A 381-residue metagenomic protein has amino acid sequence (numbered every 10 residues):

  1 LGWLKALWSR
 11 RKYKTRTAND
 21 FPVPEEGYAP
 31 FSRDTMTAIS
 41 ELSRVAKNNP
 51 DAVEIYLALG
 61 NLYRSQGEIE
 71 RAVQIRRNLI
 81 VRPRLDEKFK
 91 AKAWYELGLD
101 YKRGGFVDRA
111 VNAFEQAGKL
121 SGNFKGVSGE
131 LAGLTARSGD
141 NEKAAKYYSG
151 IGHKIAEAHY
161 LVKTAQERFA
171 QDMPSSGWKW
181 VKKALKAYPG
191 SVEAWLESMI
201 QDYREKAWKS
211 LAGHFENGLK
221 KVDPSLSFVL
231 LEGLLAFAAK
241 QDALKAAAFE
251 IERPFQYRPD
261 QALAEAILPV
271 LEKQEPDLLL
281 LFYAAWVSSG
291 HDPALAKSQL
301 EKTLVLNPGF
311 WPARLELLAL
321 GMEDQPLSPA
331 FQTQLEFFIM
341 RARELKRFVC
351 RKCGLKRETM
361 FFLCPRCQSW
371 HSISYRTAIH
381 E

Functional and structural regions predicted by a protein language model:
K14-Q74, E96-N112, K163-Q171, R253: Alpha-helical segment of the N-proximal tetratricopeptide repeat
F21, E54, K88-K92, K125-G126 (+5 more regions): Start-of-helix register in tetratricopeptide repeats
G27-Y28, N61, L99, G133 (+5 more regions): Residue-level recognition of tetratricopeptide repeat
S32, Q66, G104, S138 (+5 more regions): Structural motif corresponding to the intra-repeat A-B loop/turn of tetratricopeptide repeats
L42, R76, F114, Y148 (+4 more regions): Hydrophobic/aromatic packing residues within the alpha-helices of TPR/SEL1-like helical repeat arrays
P50, R84, K88, G122 (+5 more regions): Short coil turns that delineate tetratricopeptide repeat
A58, E96, E130, K163-T164 (+3 more regions): Canonical tetratricopeptide repeat
